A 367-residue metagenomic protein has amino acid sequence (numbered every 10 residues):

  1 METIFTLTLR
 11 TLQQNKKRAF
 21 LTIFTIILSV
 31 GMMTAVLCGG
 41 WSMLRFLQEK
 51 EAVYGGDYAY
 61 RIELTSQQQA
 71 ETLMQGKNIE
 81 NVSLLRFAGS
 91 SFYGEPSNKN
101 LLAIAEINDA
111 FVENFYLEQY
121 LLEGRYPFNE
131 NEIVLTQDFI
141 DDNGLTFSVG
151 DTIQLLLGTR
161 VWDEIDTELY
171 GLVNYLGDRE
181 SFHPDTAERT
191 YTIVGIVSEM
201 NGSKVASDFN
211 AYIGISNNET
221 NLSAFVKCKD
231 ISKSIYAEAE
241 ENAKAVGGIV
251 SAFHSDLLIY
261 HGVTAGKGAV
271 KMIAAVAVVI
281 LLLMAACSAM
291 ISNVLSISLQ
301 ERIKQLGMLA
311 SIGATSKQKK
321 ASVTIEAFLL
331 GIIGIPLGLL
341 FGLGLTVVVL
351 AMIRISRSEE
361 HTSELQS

Functional and structural regions predicted by a protein language model:
M1-T34, T324: N-terminal Sec/SRP start-transfer signal
T6, R10-Q14, Q48, A52 (+2 more regions): Short amphipathic alpha-helical coupling elements at transmembrane boundaries
N15, A286-L330: Interfacial "coupling" helices/loops that link adjacent transmembrane helices in transporter permeases
L28-A35, L283-C287, I291, L337 (+1 more regions): Hydrophobic alpha-helical membrane-associated segments
G39-W41, S292-I297, K304, F328-S363 (+1 more regions): Small-residue-rich transmembrane alpha-helices
W41-V263: Basic-flanked hydrophobic alpha-helices used for secretion and membrane insertion
G266-L283: N-terminal membrane-entry
